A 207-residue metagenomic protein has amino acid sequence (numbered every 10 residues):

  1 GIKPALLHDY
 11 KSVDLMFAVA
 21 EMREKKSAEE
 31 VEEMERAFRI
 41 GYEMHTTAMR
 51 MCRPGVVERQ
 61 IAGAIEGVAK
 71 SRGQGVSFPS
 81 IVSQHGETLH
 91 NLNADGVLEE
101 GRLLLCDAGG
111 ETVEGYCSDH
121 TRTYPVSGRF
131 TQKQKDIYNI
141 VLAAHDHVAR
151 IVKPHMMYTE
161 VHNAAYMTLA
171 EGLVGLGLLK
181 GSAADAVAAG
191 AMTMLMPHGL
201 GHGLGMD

Functional and structural regions predicted by a protein language model:
G1-D207: Active-site neighborhoods and metal-handling regions in enzymes and metal-associated proteins
